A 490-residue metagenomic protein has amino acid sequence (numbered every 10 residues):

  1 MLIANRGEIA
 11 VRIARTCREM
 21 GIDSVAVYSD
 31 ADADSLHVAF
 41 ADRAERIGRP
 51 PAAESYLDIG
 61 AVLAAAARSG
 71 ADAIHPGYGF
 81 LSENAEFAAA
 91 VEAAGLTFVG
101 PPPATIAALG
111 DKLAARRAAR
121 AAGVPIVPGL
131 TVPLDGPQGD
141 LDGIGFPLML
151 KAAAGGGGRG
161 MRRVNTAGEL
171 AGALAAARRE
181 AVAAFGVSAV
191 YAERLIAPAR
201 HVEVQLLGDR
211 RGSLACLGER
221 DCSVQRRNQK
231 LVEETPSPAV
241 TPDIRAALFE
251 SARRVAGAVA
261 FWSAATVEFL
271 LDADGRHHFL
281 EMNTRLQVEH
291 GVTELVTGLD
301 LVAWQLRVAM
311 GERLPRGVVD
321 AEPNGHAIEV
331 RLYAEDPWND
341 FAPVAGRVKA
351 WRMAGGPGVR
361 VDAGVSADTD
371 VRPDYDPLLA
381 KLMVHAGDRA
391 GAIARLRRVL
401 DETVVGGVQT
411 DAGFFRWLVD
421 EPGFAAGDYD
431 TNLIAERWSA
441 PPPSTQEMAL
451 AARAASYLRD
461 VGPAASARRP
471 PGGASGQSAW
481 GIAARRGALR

Functional and structural regions predicted by a protein language model:
M1-V267, L271-Q287: N-terminal beta-alpha lobe that positions the nucleotide/phosphoryl donor in ATP/NTP-coupled carboxylate activation
A252, G291-E294, L299-R490: Catalytic cores of soluble metabolic enzymes centered on carboxylation/carboxyl-transfer
